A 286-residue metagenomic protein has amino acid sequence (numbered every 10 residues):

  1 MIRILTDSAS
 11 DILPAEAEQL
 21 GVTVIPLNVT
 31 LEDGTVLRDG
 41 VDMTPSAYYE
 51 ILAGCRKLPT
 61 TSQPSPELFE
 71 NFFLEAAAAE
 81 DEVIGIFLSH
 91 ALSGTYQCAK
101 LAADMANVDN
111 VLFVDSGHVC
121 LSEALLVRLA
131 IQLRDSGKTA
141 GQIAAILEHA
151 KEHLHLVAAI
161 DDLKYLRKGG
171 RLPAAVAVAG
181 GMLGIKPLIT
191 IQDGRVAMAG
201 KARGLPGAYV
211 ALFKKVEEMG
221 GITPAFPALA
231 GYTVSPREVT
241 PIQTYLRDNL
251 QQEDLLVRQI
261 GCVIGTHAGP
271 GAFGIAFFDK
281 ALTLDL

Functional and structural regions predicted by a protein language model:
M1, P59-T60, I86, G117 (+1 more regions): Short, contiguous strand/loop micro-motifs
M1-I2, E80: Local beta-strand N-terminus motif with an aromatic residue
R3, A9-T23, N28-T30, G34-T35 (+3 more regions): Mixed-charge interfacial surface used for oligomerization/domain docking and macromolecular partner engagement
T35-V108: Class I S-adenosyl-L-methionine
